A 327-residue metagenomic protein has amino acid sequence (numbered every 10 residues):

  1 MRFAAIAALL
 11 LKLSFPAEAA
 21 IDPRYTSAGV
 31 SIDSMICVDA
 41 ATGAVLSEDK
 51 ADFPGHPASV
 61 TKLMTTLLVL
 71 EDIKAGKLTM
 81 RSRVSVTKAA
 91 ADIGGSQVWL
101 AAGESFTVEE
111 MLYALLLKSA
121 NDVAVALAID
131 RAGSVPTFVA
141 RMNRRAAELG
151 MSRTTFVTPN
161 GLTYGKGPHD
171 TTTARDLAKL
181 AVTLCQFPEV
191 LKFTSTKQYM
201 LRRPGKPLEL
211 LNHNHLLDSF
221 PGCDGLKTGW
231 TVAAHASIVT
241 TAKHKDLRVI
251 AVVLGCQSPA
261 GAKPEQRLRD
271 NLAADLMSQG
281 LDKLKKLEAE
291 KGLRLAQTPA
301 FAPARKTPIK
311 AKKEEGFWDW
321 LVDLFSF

Functional and structural regions predicted by a protein language model:
A4-S14: Bacterial N-terminal signal peptides
I6-A7, D72, D122, L184 (+2 more regions): Generic hydrophobic alpha-helical segments
S14, A41, L254: Anionic group-transfer/hydrolysis microenvironments
A19-R175, C185-P188: Active-site-adjacent loops and short helices of periplasmic peptidoglycan-processing enzymes
M151-T155, K166-F327: Domain-terminus/edge residues, biased toward the C-terminal soluble/receptor-binding domains of extracytoplasmic
